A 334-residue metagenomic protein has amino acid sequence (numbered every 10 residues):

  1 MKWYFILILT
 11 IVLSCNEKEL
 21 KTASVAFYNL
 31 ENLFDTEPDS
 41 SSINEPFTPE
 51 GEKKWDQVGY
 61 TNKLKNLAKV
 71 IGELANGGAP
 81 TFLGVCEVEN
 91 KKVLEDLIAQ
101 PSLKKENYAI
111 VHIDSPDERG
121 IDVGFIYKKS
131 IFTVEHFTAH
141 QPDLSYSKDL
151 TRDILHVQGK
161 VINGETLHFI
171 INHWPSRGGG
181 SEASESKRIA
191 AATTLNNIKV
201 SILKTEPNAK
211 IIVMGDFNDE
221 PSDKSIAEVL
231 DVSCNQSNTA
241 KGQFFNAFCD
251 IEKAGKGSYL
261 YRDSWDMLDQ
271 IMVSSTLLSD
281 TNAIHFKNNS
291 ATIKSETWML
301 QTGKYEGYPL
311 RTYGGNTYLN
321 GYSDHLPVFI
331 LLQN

Functional and structural regions predicted by a protein language model:
M1-K21: Bacterial Sec-dependent N-terminal signal peptides
C15-P101, N107, V111-S115, I121-V123 (+3 more regions): N-terminal, active-site-proximal structural segment of metallo-dependent hydrolase catalytic domains
Y28-E31, C86-E89, H112-P116, K128-K129 (+6 more regions): Active-site-proximal beta-strand/loop segments in catalytic clefts of secreted hydrolases
T36, K92-E95, R119-D122, G178-S181 (+2 more regions): Extracytoplasmic/secreted cell-surface and envelope-processing proteins
G51-V58, A79-V85, H112-I113, D143-S145 (+4 more regions): Second-shell loop/turn segments in exported
V88-W174: Structured beta-strand-rich core segments of catalytic domains in phosphoester-bond hydrolases
H112, L155, G159-D250: Extracytoplasmic, non-cytosolic globular domains
V200-I211, D219-N334: Metal-dependent phosphoester-hydrolase catalytic domains
